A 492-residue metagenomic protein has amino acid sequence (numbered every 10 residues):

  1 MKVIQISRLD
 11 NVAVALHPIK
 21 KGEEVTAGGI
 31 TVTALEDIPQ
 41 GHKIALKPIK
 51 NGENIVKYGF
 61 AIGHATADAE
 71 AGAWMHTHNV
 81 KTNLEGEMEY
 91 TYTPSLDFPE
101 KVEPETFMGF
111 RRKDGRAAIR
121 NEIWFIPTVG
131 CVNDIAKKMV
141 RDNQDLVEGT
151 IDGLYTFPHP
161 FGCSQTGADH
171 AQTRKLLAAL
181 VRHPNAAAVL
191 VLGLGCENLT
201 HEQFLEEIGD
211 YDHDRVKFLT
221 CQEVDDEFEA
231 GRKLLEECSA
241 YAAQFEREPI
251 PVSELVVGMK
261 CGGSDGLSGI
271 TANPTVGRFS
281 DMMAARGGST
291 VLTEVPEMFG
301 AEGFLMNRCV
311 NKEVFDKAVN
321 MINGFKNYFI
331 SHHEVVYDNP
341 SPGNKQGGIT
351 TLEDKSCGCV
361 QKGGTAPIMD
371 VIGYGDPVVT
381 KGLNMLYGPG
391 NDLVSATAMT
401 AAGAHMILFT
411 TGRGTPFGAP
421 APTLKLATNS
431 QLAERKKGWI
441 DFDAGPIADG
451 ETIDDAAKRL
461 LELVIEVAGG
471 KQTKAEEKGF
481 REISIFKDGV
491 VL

Functional and structural regions predicted by a protein language model:
M1-M406, R413-L492: Metallocofactor- and cofactor-centric catalytic cores in central/energy metabolism, strongly enriched
